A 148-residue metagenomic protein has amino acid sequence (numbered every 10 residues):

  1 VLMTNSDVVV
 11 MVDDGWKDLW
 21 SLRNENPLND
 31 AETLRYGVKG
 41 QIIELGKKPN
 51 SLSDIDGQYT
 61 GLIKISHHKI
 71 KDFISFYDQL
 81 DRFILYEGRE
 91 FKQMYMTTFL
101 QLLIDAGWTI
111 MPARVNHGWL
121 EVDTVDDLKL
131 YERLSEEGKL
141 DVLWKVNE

Functional and structural regions predicted by a protein language model:
V1-F76, L80: Conserved core of the sugar-phosphate nucleotidyltransferase
L52-E148: Conserved alpha/beta core of the MobA/IspD/sugar-nucleotide pyrophosphorylase nucleotidyltransferase superfamily
